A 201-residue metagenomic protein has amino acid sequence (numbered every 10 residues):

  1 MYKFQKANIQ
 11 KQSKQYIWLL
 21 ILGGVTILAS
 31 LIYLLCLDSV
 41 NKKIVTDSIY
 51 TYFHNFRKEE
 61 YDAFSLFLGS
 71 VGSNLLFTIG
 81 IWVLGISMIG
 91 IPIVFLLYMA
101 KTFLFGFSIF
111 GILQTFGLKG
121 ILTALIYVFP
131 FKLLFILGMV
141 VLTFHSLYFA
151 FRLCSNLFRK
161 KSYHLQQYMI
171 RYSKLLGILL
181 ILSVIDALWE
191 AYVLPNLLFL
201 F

Functional and structural regions predicted by a protein language model:
Y2-Y16, F158-Q167: Cytosolic juxtamembrane amphipathic/interface segments immediately preceding and feeding into a transmembrane helix
N8-K42: N-terminal signal-anchor transmembrane alpha helix
S13, K58-G72, M169-K174: Membrane-water interface at loop-to-transmembrane-helix junctions
V25-S30, F77, F135, I178 (+3 more regions): Alpha-helical transmembrane segments of multipass membrane proteins
L35-T46, I86-I89, F116, L147 (+3 more regions): Transmembrane helix-loop junctions in multipass membrane proteins, especially transporters and channels
K43-S65: Perimembrane loop-to-helix junctions flanking transmembrane segments
S65-L134, V141: Pore-lining transmembrane helices
M139-F201: Terminal transmembrane helical module of multi-pass membrane proteins
